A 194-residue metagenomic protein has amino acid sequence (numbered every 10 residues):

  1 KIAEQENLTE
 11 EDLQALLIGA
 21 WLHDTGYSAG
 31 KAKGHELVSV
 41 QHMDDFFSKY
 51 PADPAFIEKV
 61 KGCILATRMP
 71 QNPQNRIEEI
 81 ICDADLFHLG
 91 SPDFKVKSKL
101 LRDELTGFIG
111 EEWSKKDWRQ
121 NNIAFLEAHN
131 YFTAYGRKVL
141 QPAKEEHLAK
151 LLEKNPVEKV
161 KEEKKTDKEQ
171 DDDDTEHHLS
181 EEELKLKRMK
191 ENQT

Functional and structural regions predicted by a protein language model:
K1-E10, L22, A52, M69-Q193: Divalent metal-dependent phosphate-bond-processing catalytic cores, especially two-metal-ion Mg2+/Mn2+ enzymes that act
A3, A29, F47: Short, flexible active-site loop motifs that bind/organize anionic cofactors or intermediates
E11-G30, H35, S39, V60-R68: His-Asp-centered metal-binding catalytic motifs of divalent-metal-dependent phosphohydrolases/nucleases
G34-Y50: An active-site-proximal "capping" alpha-helix that borders the catalytic cofactor pocket
